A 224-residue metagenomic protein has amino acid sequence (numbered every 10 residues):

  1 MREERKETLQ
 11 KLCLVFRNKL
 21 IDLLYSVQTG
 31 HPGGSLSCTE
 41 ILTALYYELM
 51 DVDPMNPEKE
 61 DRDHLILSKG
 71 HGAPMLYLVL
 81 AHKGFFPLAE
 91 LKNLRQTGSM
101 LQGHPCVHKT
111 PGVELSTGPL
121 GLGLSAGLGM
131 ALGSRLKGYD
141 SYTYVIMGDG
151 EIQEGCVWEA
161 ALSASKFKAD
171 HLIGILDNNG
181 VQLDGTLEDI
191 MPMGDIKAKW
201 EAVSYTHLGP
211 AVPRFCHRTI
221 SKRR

Functional and structural regions predicted by a protein language model:
M1-T8: Non-catalytic, mobile gating and regulatory segments of ester bond hydrolases
C13-T29, D177-N179: N-terminal capping segment at the start of a domain
L20-L23, S35-K166: Cofactor-binding active-site loop characterized by glycine-rich and histidine/acidic residues
Y139, I196-Y205: Short helix-loop-beta junction
E154, W158-S163, L183-K199: Active-site-proximal loop->helix
K166-P192, V203: A short, conserved beta-to-alpha structural element at the edge of catalytic cores that scaffolds binding
T206-A211, R223: Conserved small/polar residues in nucleotide/adenosyl-binding loops
